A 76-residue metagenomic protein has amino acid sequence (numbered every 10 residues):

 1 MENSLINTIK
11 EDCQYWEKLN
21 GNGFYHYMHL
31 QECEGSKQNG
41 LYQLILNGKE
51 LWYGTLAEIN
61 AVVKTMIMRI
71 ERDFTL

Functional and structural regions predicted by a protein language model:
M1-L41: Short N-terminal "domain-start" leader segments that mark the transition from disordered tails or signal peptides into
L5, I9-C13, Q43-I45, G54-D73: A short, charged, amphipathic alpha-helix used as a generic interaction element across diverse proteins
N22-G23, L51, R72: Short non-domain terminal segments
N47-K49: Short strand-turn-strand beta-turns centered on an Asx-Gly dipeptide
